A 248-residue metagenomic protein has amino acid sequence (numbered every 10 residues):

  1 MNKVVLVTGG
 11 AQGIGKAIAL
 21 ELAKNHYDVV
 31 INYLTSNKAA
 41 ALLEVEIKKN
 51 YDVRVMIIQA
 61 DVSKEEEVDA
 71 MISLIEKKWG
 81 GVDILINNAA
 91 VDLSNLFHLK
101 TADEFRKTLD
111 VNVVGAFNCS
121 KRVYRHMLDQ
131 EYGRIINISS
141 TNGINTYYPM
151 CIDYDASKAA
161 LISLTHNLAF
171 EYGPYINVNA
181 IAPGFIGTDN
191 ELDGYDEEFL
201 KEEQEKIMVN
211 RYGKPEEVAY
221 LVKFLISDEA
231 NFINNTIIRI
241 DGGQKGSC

Functional and structural regions predicted by a protein language model:
A11-Q12: Conserved glycine-rich cofactor-binding loop
L96-F97, T101-L109, I135, E191-L192 (+2 more regions): Substrate-binding pocket helix/loop in short-chain dehydrogenase/reductase
S120, S157, T165: Active-site helix of classical SDR
R125, H166-P174, N231: Alpha-helical segment proximal to the catalytic Tyr-Lys
S140: Residue(s) in the substrate-gating loop at a strand-loop-helix junction that position the organic substrate next
N145, K223, N234-C248: Short C-terminal tail/terminal secondary-structure segment of NAD(P)H-dependent dehydrogenase/reductase domains
I207-V218: A conserved structural motif in NAD(P)-dependent oxidoreductases
